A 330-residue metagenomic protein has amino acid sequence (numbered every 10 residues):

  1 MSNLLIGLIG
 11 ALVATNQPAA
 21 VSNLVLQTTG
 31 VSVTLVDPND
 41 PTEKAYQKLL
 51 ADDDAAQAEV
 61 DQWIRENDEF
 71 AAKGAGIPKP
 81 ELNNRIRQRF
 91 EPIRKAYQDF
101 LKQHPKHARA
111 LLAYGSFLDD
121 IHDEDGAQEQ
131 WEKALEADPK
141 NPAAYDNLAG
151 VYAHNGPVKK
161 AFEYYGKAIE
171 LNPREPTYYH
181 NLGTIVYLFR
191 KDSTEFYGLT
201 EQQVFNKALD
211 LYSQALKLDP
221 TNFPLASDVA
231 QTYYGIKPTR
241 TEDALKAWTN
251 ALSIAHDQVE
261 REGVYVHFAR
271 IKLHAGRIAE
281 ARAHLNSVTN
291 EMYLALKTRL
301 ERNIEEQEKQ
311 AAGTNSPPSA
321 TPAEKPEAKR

Functional and structural regions predicted by a protein language model:
M1-T15: Sec-dependent N-terminal signal peptides
L12-Q98, Q103, E327: N-terminal leader/linker segments that initiate helical-solenoid repeat arrays
N23-V33, K95, N206, V259-R330: Terminal, low-structured helical/coil segments at or just beyond the last alpha-helical repeat
T42, A108-R109, P142-A143, P176-T177 (+3 more regions): Helix-start (N-cap) detector for alpha-helical repeat units in TPR-like alpha-solenoids, especially tetratricopeptide
I86-K95, D120-K133, H154-K167, F189-Q214 (+2 more regions): Structural signature of tandem alpha-helical TPR/SEL1-like repeats, specifically the intra-repeat loop/turn
L101-K102, E132-A137, G166-L171, D210-K217 (+2 more regions): Conserved structural position within tetratricopeptide repeats
F117, V151, I185, D192 (+4 more regions): Residue-level signature for tetratricopeptide repeat
